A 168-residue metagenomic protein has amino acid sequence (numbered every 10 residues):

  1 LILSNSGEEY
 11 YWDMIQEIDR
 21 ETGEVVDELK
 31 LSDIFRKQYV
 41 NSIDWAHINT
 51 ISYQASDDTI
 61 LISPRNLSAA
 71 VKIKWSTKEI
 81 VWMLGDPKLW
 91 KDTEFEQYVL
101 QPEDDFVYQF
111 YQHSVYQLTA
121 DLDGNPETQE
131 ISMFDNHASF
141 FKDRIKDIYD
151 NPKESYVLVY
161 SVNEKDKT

Functional and structural regions predicted by a protein language model:
L1, T59-I62, E130-F134: Conserved beta-propeller blade signature
N5, K30, R65, N136-A138: Short loop/turn segments immediately following the C-termini of beta-strands
S6-Y11, D44, S63-N66, V107-Q109 (+1 more regions): Short, solvent-exposed loop/turn segments at conserved positions within beta-propeller repeat blades
M14-Q16, A69-V71, S114, Y156-L158: A short loop-to-beta-strand structural motif that recurs across blades of beta-propeller domains
D19-T22, K74-K78, N163-K165: Short loop/turn segments that connect beta-strands within beta-propeller blades
E21-D44, I80-V107, T168: Surface-exposed loop and turn segments in beta-propeller and other repeat-based domains that flank or scaffold
N41-S52, Y98-L122: Signature of short aromatic-glycine-proline-rich micro-motifs recurring in repeat-based ectodomains
Y111-T168: Loop/turn-rich, solvent-exposed surfaces of beta-rich toroidal or solenoidal domains
